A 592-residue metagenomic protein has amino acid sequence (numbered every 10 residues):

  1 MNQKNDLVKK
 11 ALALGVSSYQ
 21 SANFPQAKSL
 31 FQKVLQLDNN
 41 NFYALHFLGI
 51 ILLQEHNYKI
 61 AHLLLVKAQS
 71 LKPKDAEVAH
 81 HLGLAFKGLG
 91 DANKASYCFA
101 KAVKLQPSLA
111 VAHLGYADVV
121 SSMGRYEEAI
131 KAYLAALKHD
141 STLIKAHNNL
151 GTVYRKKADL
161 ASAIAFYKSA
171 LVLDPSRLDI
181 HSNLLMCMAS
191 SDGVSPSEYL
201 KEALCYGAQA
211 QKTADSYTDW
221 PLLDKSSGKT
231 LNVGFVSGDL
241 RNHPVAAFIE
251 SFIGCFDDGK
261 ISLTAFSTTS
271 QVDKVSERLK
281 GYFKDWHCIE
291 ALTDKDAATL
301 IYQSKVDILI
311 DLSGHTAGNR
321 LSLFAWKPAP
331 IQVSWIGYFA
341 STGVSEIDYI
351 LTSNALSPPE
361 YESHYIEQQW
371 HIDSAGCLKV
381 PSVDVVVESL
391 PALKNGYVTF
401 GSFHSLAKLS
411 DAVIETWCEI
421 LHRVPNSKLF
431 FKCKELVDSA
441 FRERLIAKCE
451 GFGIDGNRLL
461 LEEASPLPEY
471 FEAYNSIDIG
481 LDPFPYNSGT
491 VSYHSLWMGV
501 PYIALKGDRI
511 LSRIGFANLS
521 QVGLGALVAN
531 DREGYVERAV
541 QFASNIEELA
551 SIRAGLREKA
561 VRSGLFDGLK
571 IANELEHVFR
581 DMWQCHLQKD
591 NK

Functional and structural regions predicted by a protein language model:
M1-Y397, E415, A447-I454, S465-I479 (+3 more regions): Alpha-helical solenoid repeat scaffolds of the TPR/TPR-like class and their adjacent stem/linker regions that mediate
V236, F403-H404, K432: Short hydrophobic "strand-cap" motifs at the C-terminus of beta-strands
S267-Q271, L429-E443: Glycosyltransferase donor-sugar binding loop
S313, D482-S488, K506: Short Ser/Thr-rich beta->loop micro-motif in glycosyltransferases that lines and helps position the nucleotide-sugar
L481, S495: Donor-sugar nucleotide-binding helix/loop cap in glycosyltransferases
L496-W497, S520: Short alpha-helix at the nucleotide-sugar/activated-sugar donor binding site of glycosyltransferases and closely
P501-I510: Short hydrophobic beta-strand element within catalytic cores of glycosyltransferases and related nucleotide-activated
S512-G523: Short acidic/histidine- and often glycine-rich active-site loop of Leloir-type glycosyltransferases that engages
